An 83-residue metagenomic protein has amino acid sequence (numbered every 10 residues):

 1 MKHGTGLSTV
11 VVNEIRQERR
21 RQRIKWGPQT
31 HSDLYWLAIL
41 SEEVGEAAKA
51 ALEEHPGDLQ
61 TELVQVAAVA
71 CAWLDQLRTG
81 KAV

Functional and structural regions predicted by a protein language model:
M1-V83: Flexible "arm" and connector segments at domain edges
